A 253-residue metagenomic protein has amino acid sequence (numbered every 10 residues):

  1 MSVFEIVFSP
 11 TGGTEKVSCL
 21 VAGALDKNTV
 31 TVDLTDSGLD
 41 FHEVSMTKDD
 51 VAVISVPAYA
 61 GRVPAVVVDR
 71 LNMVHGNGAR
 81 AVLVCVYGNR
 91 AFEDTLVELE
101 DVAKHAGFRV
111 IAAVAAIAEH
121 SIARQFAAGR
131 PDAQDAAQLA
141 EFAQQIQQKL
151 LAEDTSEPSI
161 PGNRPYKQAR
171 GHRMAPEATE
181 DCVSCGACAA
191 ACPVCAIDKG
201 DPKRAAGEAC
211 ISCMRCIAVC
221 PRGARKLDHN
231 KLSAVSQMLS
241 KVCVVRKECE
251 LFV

Functional and structural regions predicted by a protein language model:
S2-D36, H42-R173, N230-S236, K241-V253: FMN-binding flavodoxin-like domain, especially the glycine-rich phosphate-binding loop
A178, V183-I211, R215-L232: Iron-sulfur cluster-binding cysteine motifs and their immediate structural context in ferredoxin-like electron-transfer
